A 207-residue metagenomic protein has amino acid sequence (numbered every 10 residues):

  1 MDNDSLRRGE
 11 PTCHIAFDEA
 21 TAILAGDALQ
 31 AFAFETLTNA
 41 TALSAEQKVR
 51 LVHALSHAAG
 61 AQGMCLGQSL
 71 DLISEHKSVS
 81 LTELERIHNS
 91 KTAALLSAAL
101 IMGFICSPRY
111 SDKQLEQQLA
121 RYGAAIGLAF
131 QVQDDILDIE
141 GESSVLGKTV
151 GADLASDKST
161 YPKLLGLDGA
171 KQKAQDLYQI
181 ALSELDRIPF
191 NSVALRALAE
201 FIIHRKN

Functional and structural regions predicted by a protein language model:
M1-E184, F190-I203: Mg2+-dependent prenyl diphosphate-binding active-site environment of isoprenoid biosynthetic enzymes
R205-N207: Short cytosolic juxtamembrane segments of multi-pass membrane proteins
